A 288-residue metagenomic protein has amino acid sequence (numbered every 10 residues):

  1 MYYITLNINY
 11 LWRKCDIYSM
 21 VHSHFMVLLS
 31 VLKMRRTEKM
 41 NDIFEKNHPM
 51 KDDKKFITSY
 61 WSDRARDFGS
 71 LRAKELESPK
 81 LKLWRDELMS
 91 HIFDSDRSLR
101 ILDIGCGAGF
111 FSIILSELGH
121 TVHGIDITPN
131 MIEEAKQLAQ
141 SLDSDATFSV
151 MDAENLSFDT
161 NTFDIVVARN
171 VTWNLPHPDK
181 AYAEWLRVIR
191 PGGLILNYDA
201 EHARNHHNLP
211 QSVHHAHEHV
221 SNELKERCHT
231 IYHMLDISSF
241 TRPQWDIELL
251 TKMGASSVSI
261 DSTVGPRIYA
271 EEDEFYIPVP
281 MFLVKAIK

Functional and structural regions predicted by a protein language model:
R35, M40-R97, F110, I114 (+1 more regions): Conserved class I S-adenosyl-L-methionine
K55, R72, A200-A270: C-terminal alpha-helical "lid/dimerization" subdomain adjacent to the S-adenosyl-L-methionine
L102-I104, A108-N155: Class I SAM-dependent methyltransferase SAM/SAH-binding core
E154-I165: A short acidic, Gly/Pro-enriched loop at the edge of an enzyme's catalytic core that lines a small-molecule cofactor
I165-P178: A short SAM/SAH-binding and catalytic strip from SAM-dependent methyltransferases
D179-P191: A short glycine-rich, Lys/Arg-flanked "PGG" loop and its adjoining helix->strand segment in the class I
G193-A200: Conserved beta-strand signature within the Rossmann-like core of class I S-adenosyl-L-methionine
M253, A270-K288: Core SAM-dependent methyltransferase catalytic element
